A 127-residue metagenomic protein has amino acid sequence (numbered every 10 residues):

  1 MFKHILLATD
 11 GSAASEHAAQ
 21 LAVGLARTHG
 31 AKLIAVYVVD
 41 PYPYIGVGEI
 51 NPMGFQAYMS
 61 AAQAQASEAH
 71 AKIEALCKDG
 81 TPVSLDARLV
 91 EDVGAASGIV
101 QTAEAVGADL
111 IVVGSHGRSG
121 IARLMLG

Functional and structural regions predicted by a protein language model:
M1, A75-I111: Structural beta-alpha unit
K3-G54, K78-D86: Small/aliphatic-rich secondary-structure junction motif
A14, A95, S119-I121: Short glycine-rich, flexible loops that bind phosphorylated cofactors or substrates
S15, A66, L126-G127: Short, conserved glycine- and acidic-residue-centered signature motifs in active-site or ligand-binding loops
A18, I45-G48, S97-V100, R123-L124: Short, well-ordered secondary-structure micro-motifs
G54-E68: A short acidic, glycine-rich active-site loop that binds or catalyzes chemistry on phosphate/adenosine moieties
H70-E74: A conserved short alpha-helical segment within the catalytic HATPase_c
L110-G127: Glycine-rich, Arg-bearing micro-motifs that act as flexible, cationic patches
